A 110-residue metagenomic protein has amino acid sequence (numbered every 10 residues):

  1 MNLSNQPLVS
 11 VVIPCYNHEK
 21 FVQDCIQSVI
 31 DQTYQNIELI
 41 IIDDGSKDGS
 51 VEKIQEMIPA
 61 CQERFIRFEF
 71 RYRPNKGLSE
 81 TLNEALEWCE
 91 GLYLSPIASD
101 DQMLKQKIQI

Functional and structural regions predicted by a protein language model:
M1-I110: Nucleotide-sugar donor-binding/catalytic module of glycosyltransferases that assemble extracellular/cell-envelope
